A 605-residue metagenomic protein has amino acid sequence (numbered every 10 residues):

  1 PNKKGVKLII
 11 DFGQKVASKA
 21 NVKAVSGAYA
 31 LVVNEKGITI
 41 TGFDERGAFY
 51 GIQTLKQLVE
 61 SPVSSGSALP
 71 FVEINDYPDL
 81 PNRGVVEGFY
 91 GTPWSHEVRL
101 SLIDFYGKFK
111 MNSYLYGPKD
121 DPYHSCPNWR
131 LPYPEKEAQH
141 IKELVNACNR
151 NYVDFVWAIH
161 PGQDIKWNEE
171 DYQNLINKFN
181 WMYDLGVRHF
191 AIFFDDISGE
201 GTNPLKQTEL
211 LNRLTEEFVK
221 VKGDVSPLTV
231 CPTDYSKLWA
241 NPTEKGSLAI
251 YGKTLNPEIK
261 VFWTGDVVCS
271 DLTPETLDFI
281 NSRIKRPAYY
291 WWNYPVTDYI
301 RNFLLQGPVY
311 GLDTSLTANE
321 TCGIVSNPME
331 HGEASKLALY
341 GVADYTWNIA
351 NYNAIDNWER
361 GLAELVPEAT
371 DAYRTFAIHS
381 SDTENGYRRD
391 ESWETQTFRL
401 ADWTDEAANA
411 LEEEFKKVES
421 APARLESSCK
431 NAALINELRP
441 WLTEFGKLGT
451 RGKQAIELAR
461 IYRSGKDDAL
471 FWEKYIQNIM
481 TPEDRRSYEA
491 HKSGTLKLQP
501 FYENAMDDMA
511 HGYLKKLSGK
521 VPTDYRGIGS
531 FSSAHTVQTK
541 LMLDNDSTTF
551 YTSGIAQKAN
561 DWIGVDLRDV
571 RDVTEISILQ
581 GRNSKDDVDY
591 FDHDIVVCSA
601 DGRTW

Functional and structural regions predicted by a protein language model:
P1-D79: Contiguous, structured surface segment used for ligand recognition
R46-Q57, L337-Y345, P440-I461: Short, hydrophobic/amphipathic alpha-helical patches that form generic packing surfaces within helical domains
V63, F89, K178, L185-R188 (+1 more regions): Catalytic-core regions of glycoside hydrolase
V86-V261: Aromatic-lined carbohydrate-binding surfaces of glycoside hydrolases
N353-Y525: C-terminal functional modules
M509, L514-V573, L579-D594, A600 (+1 more regions): Disordered, acidic Ser/Thr/Pro-rich linker "stalks" and the adjacent N-terminal cap of the next globular domain
